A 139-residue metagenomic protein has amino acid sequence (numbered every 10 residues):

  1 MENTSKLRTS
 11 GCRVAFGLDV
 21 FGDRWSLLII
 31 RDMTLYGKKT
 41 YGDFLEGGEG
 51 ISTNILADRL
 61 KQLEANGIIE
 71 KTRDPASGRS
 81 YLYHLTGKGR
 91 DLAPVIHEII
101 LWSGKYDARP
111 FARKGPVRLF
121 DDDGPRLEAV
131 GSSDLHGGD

Functional and structural regions predicted by a protein language model:
M1-T9: A detector for short, charged/polar N-terminal pre-domain segments
L7-R8, W25-S26, I30, T40-Y41 (+2 more regions): Short histidine
C12-S52: N-terminal helix-turn-helix DNA-binding core of bacterial DNA-binding proteins
V14, D23-D32, E64-G67, Y81-Y83 (+1 more regions): A general secondary-structure boundary signal
L18, L56, L60-L63, L85 (+1 more regions): Generic leucine side-chain signal with a strong bias for well-ordered alpha-helical environments
G22, P75-E98: Basic, amphipathic "hinge/linker" alpha-helix immediately C-terminal to the N-terminal HTH DNA-binding motif
L45-G78: Canonical helix-turn-helix DNA-binding module
P94-D139: C-terminal regulatory/oligomerization modules of transcriptional regulators
